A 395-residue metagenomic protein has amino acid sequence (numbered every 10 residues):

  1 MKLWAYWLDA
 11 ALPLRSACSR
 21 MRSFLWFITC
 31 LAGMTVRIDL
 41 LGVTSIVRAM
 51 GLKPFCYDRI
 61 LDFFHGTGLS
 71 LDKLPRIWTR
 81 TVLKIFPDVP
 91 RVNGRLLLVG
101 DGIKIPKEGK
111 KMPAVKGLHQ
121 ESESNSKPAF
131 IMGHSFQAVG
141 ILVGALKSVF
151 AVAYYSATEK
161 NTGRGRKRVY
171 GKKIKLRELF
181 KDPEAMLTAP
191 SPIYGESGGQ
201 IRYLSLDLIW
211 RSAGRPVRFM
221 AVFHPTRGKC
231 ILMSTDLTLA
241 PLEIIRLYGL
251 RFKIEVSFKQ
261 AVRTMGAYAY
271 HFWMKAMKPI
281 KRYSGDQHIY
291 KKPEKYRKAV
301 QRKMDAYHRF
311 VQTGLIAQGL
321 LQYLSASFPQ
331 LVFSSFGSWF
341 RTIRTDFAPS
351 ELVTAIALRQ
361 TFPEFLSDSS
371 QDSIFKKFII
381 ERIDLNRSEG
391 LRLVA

Functional and structural regions predicted by a protein language model:
M1-H65, L71, W78: Gly/serine-rich nucleotide phosphate-binding loop at the start of the catalytic core of nucleotide/ADP-ribose-handling
M1-R15, S19, T29, G94 (+2 more regions): Single, function-defining residue in the core of a domain
L25, T44, D58, G133 (+2 more regions): Non-catalytic, well-ordered alpha-helical scaffold segments
M34, M50, V82-V89, V143 (+2 more regions): Hydrophobic, Leu/Ile/Phe/Ala-enriched alpha-helical segments that form helix-helix packing faces
T35-D39, G51-P54, G68, K107 (+4 more regions): Short alpha-helix boundary/capping elements
G51-K53, L146, L237-T238, G266: Short connector loops/turns at beta-strand edges and beta->alpha or beta->beta junctions
G66-G163: Active-site-proximal, Lys/Arg-enriched surface segment that forms a nucleic-acid-binding/basic interface patch
